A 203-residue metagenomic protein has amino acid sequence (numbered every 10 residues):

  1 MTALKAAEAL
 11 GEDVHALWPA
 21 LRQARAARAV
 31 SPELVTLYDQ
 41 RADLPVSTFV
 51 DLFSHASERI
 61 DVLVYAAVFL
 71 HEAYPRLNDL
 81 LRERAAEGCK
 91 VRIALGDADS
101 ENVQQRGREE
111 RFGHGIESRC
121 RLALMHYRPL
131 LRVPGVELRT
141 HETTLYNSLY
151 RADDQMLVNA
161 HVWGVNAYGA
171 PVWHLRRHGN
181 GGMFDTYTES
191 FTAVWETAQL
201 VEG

Functional and structural regions predicted by a protein language model:
M1-T36: Short amphipathic recognition helices of helix-turn-helix/homeodomain-type DNA-binding modules
E8, A85-A86, R132: Anion (oxyanion) recognition and catalysis
E12, C89, P134-V136: A structural micro-motif
A26-V103, T188-A193, T197-V201: PLD-like (HKD) phosphodiesterase/transphosphatidyltransferase domain
Y38-A42, R139, R176: Short amphipathic
D97, V103-Y146: HKD-type phospholipase D/PLD-like phosphodiesterase module
V136-L175: HKD (HxKxxxxD) catalytic microenvironment of the phospholipase D
V172-T197: Short, solvent-exposed cationic patches
